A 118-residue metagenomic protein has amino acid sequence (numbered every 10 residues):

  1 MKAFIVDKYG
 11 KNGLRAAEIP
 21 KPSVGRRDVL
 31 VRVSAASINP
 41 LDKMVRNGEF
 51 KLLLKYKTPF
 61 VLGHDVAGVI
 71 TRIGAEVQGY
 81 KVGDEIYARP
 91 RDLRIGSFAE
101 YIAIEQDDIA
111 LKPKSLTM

Functional and structural regions predicted by a protein language model:
M1-K2: Extreme N-terminal starter segment of soluble prokaryotic enzymes
V6, R46, T71-R72, A103-I104: Short beta-strand-to-turn element immediately C-terminal to the catalytic PLP-Schiff-base lysine in fold type I
G10-R15, P40-L41: Short N-terminal binding/cap micro-motifs at the start of the first secondary-structure element
G13-E18, G96: Residues that act as N-cap/strand-start positions at coil-to-secondary-structure junctions
A16-K21, A67-V69, Y101-A103, I109: Conserved hydrophobic/aromatic beta-strand scaffold that supports enzyme active sites
P20-S37, F50-I95: Glycine-rich beta-strand-centered segment in the early N-terminal region that forms part of a ligand/cofactor-binding
L41-N47: Cytochrome P450 core scaffold surrounding the K-helix E-X-X-R motif and the conserved "meander" helix-loop region
G79, R89-M118: NAD(P)H dinucleotide-binding glycine-rich loop of Rossmann-like/cofactor-binding domains, especially the beta1-alpha1
